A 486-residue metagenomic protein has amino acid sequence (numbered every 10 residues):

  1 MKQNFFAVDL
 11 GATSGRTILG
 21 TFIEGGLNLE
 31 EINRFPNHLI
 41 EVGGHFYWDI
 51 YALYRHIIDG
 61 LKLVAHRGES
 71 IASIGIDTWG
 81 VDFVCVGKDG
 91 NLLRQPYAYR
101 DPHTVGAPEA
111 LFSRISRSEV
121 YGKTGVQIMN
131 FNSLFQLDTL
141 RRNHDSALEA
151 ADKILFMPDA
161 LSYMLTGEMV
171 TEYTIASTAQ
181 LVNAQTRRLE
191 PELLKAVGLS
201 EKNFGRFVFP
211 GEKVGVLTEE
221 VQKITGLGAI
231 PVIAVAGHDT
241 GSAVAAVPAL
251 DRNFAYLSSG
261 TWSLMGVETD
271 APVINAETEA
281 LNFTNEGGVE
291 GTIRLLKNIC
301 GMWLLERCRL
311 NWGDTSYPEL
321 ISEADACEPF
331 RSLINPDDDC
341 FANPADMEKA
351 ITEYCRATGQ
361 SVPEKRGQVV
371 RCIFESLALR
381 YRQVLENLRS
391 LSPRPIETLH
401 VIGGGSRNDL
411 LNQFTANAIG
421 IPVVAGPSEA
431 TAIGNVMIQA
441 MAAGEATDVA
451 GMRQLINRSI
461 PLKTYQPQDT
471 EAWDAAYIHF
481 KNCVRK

Functional and structural regions predicted by a protein language model:
M1-R94, G122, Q222-V232, I419-I421: N-terminal glycine/serine-rich phosphate-binding loop of ATP-dependent small-molecule kinases, especially carbohydrate
K2, A7, L19, F112-T124 (+8 more regions): Active-site core segments that coordinate phosphate-bearing ligands/cofactors across diverse enzyme families
A52-A65, T186-E192, R380-N387: Short, well-ordered amphipathic alpha-helical segments that serve as non-catalytic structural scaffolds within diverse
K62, H66-A98, Q127-F131, P158 (+2 more regions): Short beta-strand-loop/turn "lid" adjacent to the catalytic site in phosphate-handling enzymes
S70-T78, K153-I154, R206, L391-G403: Short glycine-rich phosphate-binding loop at a beta-alpha junction
D77-V81, P210-G211, S259-W262, T398-S406: Glycine-rich beta-strand-to-loop/alpha-helix junction loops that act as flexible
V84, G106-A110, A243-A245: Pocket-flanking alpha-helical
D101: Carbohydrate-associated surface elements
